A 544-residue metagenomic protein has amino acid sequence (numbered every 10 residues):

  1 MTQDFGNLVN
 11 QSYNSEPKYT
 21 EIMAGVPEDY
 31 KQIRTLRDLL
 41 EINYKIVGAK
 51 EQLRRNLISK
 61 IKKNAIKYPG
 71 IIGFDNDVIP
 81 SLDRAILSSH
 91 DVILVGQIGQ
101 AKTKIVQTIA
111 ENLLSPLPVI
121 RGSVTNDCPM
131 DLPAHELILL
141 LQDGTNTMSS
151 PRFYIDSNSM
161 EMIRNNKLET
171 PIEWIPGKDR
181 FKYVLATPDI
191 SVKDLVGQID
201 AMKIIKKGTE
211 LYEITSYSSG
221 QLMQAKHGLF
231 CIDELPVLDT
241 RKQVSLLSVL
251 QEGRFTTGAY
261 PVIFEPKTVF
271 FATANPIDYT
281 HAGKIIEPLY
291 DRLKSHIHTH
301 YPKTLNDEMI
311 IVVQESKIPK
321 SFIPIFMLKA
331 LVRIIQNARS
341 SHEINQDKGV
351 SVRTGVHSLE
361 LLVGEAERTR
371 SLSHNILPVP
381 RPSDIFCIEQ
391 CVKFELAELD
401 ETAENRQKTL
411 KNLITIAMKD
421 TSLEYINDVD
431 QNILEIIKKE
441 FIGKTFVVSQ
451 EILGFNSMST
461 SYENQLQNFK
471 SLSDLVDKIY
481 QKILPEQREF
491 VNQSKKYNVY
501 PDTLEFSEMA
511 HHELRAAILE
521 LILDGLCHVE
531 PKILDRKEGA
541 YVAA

Functional and structural regions predicted by a protein language model:
M1, D200-K207, A338, E365-S371: Short regulatory "switch" loops immediately downstream of catalytic or recognition motifs within protein catalytic
M1, N7, V379, D430-Q431: Short linear, low-complexity motifs centered on an aromatic residue
T2-E21: Intrinsically disordered, low-structural-confidence terminal and linker regions
Y19-M309, Q314-K329, S340-Q346, S422-A544: Conserved ASCE/P-loop NTPase catalytic core
S321-P324, N337-L413, A417, Y425: C-terminal helical "lid" subdomain and adjoining coupling/linker elements of P-loop NTPases
L331-I335: Short alpha-helical scaffolding segments that buttress acidic/His motifs in well-ordered protein cores
